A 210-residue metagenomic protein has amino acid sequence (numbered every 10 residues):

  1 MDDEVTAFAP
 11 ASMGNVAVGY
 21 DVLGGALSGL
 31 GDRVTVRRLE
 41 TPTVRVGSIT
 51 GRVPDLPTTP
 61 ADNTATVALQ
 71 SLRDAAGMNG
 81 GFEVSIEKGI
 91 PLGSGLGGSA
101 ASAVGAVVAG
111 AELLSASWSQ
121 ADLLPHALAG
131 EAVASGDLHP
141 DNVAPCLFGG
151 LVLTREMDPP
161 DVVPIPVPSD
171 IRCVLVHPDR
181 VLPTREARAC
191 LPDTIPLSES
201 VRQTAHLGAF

Functional and structural regions predicted by a protein language model:
M1-S94, E112-S117: ATP-binding N-lobe of GHMP and related small-molecule kinases
M13-L27, G93-A103, G136-L151: FAD-binding core of FAD-dependent oxidoreductases, characterized by glycine-rich FAD pyrophosphate-binding loops
T59-N63, L96-V104, A121, L138 (+1 more regions): Short, conserved micro-motifs enriched in small and acidic residues
V67, V104-V108, A205: Short amphipathic alpha-helical face segments that pack within enzyme cores and frequently flank/anchor catalytic
L96-Q120, P125, L147-G149: DPxDG-like acidic metal-binding loop motif
Q120-F210: ATP-dependent small-molecule kinase catalytic core of the GHMP/sugar-kinase superfamily and closely related
